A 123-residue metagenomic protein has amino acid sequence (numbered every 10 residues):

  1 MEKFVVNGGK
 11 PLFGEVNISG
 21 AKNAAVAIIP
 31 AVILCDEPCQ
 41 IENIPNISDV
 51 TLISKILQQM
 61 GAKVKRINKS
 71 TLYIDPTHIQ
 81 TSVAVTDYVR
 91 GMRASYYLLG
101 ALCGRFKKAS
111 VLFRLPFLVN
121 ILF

Functional and structural regions predicted by a protein language model:
M1-F123: Structural preference for solvent-exposed beta-strand-turn elements and adjacent flexible terminal/loop segments within
